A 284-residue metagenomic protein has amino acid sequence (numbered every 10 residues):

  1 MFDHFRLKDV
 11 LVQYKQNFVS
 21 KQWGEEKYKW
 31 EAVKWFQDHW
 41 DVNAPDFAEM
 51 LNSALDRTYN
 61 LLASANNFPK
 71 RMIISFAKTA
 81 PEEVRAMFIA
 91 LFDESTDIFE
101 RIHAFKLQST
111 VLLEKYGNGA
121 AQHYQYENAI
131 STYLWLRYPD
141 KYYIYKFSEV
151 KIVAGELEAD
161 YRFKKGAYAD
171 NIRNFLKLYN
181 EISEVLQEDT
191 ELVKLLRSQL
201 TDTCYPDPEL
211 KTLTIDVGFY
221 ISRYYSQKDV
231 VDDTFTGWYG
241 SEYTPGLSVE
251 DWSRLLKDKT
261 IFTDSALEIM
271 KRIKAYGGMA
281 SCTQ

Functional and structural regions predicted by a protein language model:
M1-H123, P139-T236: An N-terminal alpha-helical hairpin/helix-loop-helix interaction module that forms a charged, gly/pro-flexible surface
I130-L134: Cytochrome P450 catalytic-core helices
G240-K259: Short, Lys/Arg-enriched N-terminal segment that forms or immediately precedes the first helix of a structured domain
V249, F262-L267: Short, leucine-enriched amphipathic alpha-helices that occur as contiguous helical runs
E268-Y276: Short amphipathic alpha-helical elements of helix-turn-helix/winged-helix folds
M279-T283: Short acidic, hydrophobic short linear motifs in intrinsically disordered regions
